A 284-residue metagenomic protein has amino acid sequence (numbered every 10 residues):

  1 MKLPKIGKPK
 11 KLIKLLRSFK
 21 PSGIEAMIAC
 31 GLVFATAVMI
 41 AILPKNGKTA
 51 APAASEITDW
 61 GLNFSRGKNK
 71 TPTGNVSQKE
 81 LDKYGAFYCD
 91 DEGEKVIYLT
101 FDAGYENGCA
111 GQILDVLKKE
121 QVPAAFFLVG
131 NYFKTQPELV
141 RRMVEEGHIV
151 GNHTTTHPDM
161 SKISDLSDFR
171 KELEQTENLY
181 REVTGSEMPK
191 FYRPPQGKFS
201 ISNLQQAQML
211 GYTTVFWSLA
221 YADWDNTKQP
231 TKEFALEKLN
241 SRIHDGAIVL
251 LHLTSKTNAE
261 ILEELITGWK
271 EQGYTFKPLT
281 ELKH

Functional and structural regions predicted by a protein language model:
K2-T100, E106-L114, K119, L265-G268 (+1 more regions): N-terminal pre-catalytic segment of deacetylase/amide-hydrolase enzymes
E94-I97, N107-C109, K118-L250: Metal-dependent polysaccharide deacetylase catalytic core of the NodB/CE4 family, i.e., the active-site-bearing domain
F101-A103, L253-T254: Short acidic donor-binding/metal-coordinating loop in glycosyltransferase active sites
I243-T280: Catalytic grooves of carbohydrate-active enzymes
